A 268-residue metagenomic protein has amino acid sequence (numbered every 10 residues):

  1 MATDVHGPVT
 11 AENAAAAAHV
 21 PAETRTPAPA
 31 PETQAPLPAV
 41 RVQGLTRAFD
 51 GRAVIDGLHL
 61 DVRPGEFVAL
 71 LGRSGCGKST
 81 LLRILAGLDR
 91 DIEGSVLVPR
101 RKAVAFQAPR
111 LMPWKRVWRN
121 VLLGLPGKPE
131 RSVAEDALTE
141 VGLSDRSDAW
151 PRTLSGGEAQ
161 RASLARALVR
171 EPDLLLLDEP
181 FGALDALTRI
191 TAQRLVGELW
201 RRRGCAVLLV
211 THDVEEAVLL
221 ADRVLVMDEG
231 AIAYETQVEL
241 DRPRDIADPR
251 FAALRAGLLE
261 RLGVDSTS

Functional and structural regions predicted by a protein language model:
L71-R73: The feature captures the beta-strand-to-loop junction immediately N-terminal to the Walker
A86: Helix-to-loop junction immediately C-terminal to a conserved catalytic motif
W150-L154, E158-Q160: Conserved ABC ATPase signature
L164: Hydrophobic anchor residue at the start of the ABC signature
V169-D173: A short, proline-enriched helix->beta-strand linker immediately N-terminal to the Walker B motif in ABC-type P-loop
L175-E179: Catalytic Walker B motif of ABC-type/P-loop ATPase nucleotide-binding domains
